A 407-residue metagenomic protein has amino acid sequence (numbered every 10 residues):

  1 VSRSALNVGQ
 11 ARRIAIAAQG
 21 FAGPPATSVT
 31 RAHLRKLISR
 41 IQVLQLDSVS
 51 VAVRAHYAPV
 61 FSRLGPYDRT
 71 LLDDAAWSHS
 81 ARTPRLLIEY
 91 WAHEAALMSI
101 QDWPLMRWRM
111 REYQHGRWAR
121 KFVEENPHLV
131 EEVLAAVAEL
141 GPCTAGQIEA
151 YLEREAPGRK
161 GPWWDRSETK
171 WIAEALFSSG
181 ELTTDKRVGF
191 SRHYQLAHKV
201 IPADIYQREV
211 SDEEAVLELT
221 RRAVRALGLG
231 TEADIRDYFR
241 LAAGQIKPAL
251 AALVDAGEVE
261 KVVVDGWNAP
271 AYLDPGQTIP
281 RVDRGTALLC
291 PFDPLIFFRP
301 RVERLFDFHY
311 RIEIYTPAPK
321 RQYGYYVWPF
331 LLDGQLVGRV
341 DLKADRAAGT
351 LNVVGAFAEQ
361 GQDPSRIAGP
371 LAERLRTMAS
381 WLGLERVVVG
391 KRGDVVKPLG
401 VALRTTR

Functional and structural regions predicted by a protein language model:
V1-R407: Long, charged, low-complexity, helical-prone intrinsically disordered regions
